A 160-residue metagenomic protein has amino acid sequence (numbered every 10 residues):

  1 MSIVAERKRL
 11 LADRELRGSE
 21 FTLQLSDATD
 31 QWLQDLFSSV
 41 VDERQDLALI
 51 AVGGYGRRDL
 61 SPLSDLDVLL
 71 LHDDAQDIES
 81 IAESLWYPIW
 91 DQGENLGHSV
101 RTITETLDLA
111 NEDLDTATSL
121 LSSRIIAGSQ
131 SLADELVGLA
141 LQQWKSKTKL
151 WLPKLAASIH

Functional and structural regions predicted by a protein language model:
M1-A12, D59-L60, N111, R124-A133: Short, compositionally biased low-complexity segments
M1-Q45, L63: N-terminal regions immediately upstream of nucleotidyltransferase
S2-I3, V52-G56, L152-H160: Core structural elements
E6-R7, F21, L70-D73, I81-A82: Hydrophobic/basic alpha-helical segments enriched in Actinobacteria
R17-F21, L25, D77, Q143 (+2 more regions): Non-transmembrane, amphipathic alpha-helical segments
S26-D27, Q34, V40, I78-S131 (+3 more regions): Conserved catalytic core of two-metal-ion nucleotidyltransferases
L33-E79: Active-site nucleotide-donor binding segment shared across nucleotidyl transfer reactions
